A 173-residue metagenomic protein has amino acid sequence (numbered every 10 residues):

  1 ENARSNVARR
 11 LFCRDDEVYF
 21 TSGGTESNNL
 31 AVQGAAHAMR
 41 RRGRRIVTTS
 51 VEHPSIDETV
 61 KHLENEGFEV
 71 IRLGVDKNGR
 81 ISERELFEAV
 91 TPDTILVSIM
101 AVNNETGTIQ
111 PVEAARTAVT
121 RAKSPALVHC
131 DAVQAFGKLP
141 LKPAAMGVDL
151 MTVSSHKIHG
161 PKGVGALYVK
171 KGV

Functional and structural regions predicted by a protein language model:
E1-V173: Pyridoxal 5′-phosphate
